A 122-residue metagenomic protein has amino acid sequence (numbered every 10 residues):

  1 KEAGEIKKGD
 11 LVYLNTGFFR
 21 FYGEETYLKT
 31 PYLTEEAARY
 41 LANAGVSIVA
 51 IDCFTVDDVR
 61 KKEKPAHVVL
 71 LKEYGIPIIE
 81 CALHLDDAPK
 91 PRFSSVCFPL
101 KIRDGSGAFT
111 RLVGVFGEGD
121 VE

Functional and structural regions predicted by a protein language model:
K1-E122: Active-/binding-site microenvironments in catalytic and ligand-binding cores
